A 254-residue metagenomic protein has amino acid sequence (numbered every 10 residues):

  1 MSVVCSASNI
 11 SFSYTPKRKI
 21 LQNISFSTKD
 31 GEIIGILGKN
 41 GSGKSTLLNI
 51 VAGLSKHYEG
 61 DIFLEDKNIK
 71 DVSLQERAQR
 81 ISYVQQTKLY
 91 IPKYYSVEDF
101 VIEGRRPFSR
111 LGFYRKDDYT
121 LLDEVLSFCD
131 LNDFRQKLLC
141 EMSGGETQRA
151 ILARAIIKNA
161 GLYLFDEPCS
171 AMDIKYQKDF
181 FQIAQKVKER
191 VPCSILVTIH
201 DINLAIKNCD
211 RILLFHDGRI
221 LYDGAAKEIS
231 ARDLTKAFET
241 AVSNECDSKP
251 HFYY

Functional and structural regions predicted by a protein language model:
M1-A7, S11-N23, D71-S73, P92 (+1 more regions): A short, flexible loop at the N-terminus of ABC-type nucleotide-binding domains that lies
L37-K39: The feature captures the beta-strand-to-loop junction immediately N-terminal to the Walker
A52: Helix-to-loop junction immediately C-terminal to a conserved catalytic motif
G60-N68: Conserved ABC transporter NBD signature motif
I102, K116-F134, N159: Conserved ABC ATPase "signature" region
L138-M142, E146: Conserved ABC ATPase signature
Y163-E167: Catalytic Walker B motif of ABC-type/P-loop ATPase nucleotide-binding domains
